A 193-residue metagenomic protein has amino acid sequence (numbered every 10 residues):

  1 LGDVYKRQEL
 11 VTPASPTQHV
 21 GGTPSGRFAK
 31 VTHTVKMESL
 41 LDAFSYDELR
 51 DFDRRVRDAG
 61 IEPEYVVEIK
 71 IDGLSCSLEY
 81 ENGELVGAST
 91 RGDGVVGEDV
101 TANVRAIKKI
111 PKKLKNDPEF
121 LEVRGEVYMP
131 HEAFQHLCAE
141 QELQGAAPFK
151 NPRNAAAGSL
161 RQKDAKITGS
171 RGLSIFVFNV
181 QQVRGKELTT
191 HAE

Functional and structural regions predicted by a protein language model:
D3-E193: RNA/tRNA-interacting regions in translation and RNA-turnover enzymes
